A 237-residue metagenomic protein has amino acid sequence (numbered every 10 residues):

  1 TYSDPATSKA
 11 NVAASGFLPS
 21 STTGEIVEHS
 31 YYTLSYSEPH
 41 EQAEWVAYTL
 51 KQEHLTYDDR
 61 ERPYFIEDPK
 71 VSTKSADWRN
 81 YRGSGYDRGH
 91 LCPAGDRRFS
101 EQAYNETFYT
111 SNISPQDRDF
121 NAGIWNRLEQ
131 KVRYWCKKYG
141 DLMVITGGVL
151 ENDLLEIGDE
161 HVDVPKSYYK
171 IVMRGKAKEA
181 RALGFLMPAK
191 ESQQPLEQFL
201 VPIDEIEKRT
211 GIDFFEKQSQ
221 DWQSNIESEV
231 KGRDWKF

Functional and structural regions predicted by a protein language model:
T1-F237: Domain-level detector for secreted/extracellular nuclease and nuclease-toxin modules, and for the ENPP-like C-terminal
